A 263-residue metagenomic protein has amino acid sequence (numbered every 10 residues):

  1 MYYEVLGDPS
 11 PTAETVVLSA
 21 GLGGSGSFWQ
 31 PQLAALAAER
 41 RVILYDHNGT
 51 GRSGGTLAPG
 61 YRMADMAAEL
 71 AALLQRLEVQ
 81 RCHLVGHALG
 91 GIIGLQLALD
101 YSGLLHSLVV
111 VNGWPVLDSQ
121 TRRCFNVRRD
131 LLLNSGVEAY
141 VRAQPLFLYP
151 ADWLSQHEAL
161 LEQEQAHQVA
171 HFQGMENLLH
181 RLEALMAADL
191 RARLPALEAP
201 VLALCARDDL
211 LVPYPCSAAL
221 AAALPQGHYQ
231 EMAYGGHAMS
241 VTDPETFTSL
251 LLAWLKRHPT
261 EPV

Functional and structural regions predicted by a protein language model:
M1-T56: Conserved HGGG/HGGXW glycine-rich cap/lid loop of the alpha/beta-hydrolase fold
A34, I43-V85, S249: Active-site loop/oxyanion-hole signature of alpha/beta-hydrolase fold enzymes
G86, G90, G94: Gly/Ala-rich beta-loop-alpha elbow adjacent to hydrolase catalytic centers
L95, L99-D100, H106-S135: Flexible "cap/lid" loop of the alpha/beta hydrolase fold
S119-T121, E138-R193: Conserved alpha/beta-hydrolase catalytic His-Asp/Glu region
L197, A203-C205: Short beta-strand/loop motif that positions the catalytic acidic residue of the alpha/beta-hydrolase fold
R207-V212: Acidic catalytic loop of the alpha/beta-hydrolase fold
G235-T248: Catalytic histidine-centered segment of alpha/beta-hydrolase-like enzymes
